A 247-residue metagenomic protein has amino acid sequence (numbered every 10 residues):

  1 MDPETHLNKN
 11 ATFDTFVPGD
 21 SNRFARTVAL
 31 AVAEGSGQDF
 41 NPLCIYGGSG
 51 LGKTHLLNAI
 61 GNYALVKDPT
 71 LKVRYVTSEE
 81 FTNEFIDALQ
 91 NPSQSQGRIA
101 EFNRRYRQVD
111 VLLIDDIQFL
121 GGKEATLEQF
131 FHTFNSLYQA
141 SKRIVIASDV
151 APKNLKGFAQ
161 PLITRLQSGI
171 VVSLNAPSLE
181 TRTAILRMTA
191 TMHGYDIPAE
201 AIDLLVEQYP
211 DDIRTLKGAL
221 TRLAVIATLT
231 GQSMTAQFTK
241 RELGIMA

Functional and structural regions predicted by a protein language model:
P3, L7-L43, N62: Pre-Walker A (pre-P-loop) alpha-helix and adjacent loop at the N terminus of AAA/AAA+ ATPase modules, a conserved
G37-N58: Walker A/P-loop nucleotide-binding motif
T70-V111, E124: Short glycine-rich substrate-engagement loop in P-loop NTPases that contacts/grips substrate
A88-Q90, P152-S168: Short regulatory helix/loop adjacent to the ATP-binding pocket of P-loop NTPases
V150, G169, T181-D196, I226: Conserved AAA+ ATPase "sensor/coupling" helix adjacent to the nucleotide-binding pocket
N154-K156, G169-T181: Conserved AAA+ ATPase "SRH/arginine-finger" region at the nucleotide-binding site
L155, I202, L220, A227-M246: Conserved C-terminal helix/linker of AAA+ ATPases
R187-T191, E200-Q208, R214-L229: C-terminal helical "lid" of AAA+/P-loop NTPase domains
